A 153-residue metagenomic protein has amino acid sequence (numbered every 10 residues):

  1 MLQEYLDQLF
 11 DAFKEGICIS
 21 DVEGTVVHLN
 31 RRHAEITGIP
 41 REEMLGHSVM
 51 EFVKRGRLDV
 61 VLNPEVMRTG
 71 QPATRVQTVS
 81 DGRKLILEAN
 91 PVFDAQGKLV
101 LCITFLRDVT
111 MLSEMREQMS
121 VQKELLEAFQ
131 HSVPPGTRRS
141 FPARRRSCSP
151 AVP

Functional and structural regions predicted by a protein language model:
M1-I36, E42: Sensory modules in modular signal-transduction proteins
E23, D81, A95-Q96: Residue-level recognition of short loop/turn positions
T25, Q71, G97-K98: Residue-level signal for well-ordered, solvent-exposed loop/turn and beta-edge residues enriched in charged/polar side
V27, R83-I86, V100: PAS-family sensory domains
R41-E42, F52-D81, I86: Terminal output helix/cap of sensory domains in signal transduction proteins
V92-R139: Sensory coupling linkers of modular signal transduction proteins
V133-P153: AAA+ ATPase active-site-proximal loops
